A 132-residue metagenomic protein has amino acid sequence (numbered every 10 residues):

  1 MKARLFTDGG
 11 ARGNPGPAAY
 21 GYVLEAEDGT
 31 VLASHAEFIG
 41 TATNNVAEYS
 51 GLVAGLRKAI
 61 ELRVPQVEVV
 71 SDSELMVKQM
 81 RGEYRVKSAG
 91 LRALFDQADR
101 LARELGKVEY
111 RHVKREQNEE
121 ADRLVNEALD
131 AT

Functional and structural regions predicted by a protein language model:
M1, A131-T132: Generic structural signal for short, solvent-exposed loop/turn connectors between secondary structure elements
M1-V46, S50, A54-P65: RNase H-like nuclease fold core
G10-N14, V53-A131: RNase H catalytic domain
